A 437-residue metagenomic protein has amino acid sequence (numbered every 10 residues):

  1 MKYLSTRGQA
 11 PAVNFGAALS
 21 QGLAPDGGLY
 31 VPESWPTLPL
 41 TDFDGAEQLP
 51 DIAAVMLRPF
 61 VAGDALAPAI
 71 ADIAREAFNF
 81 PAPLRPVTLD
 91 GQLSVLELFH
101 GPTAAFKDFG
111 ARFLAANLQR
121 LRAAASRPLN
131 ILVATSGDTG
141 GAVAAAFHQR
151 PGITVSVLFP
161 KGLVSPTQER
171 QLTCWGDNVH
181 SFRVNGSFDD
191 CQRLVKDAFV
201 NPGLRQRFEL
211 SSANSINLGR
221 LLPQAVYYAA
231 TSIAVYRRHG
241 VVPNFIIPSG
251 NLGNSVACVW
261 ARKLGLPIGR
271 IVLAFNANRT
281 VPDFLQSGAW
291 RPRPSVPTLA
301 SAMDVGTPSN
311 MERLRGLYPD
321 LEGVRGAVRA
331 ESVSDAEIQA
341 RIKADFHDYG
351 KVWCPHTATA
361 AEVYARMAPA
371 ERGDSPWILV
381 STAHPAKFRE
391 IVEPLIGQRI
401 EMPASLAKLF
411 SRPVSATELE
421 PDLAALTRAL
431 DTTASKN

Functional and structural regions predicted by a protein language model:
M1-N437: PLP-dependent amino-acid enzyme catalytic core
